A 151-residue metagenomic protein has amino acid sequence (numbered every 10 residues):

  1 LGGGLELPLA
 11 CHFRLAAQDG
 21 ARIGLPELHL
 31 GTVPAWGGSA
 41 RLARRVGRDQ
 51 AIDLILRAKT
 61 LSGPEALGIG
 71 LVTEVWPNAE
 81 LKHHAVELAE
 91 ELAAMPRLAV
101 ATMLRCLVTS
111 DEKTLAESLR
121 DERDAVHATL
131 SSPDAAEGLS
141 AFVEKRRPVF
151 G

Functional and structural regions predicted by a protein language model:
L1-L98, S132, A136-E137, R146: Crotonase-fold acyl-CoA enzyme core
I52-D53, R120, D124: Amphipathic alpha-helical segments that line or abut small-molecule/effector binding pockets and mediate allosteric
L104-K113: Short, charged, surface-exposed hinge/linker loops at domain edges that act as mobile lids or interdomain connectors
D111, R147-G151: Short C-terminal tail/terminal secondary-structure segment of NAD(P)H-dependent dehydrogenase/reductase domains
K113-L119: Short beta-strand->loop
